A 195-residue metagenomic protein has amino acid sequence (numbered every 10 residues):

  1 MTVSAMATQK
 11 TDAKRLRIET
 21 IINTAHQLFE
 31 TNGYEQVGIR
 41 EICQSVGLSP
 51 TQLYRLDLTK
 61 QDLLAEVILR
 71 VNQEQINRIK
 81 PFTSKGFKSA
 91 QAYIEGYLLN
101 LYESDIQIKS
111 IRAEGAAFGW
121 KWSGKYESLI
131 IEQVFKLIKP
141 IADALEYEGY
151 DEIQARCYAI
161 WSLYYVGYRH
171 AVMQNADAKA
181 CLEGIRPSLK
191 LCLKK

Functional and structural regions predicted by a protein language model:
M1-L16: N-terminal intrinsically disordered/low-complexity leader segments
K10, R17, I21-T24, R156: N-terminal positioning helix adjacent to the helix-turn-helix/winged-helix DNA-binding module
K14, I22, L64, I68 (+3 more regions): Amphipathic, non-transmembrane alpha-helical scaffold segments
T20, T24, L28-D62, E66: Helix-turn-helix
E66, R70, K80-Q107: Hydrophobic alpha-helical connector segments
I76, W122-G149, Q154-Y158: Amphipathic alpha-helical packing segments from all-alpha helical-bundle domains
Y93, Y102-K125, R169: Amphipathic alpha-helical segments used for helix-helix packing
D151-M173, A180-L191: Hydrophobic alpha-helical segments that form the core of small-molecule binding pockets and/or dimer interfaces
